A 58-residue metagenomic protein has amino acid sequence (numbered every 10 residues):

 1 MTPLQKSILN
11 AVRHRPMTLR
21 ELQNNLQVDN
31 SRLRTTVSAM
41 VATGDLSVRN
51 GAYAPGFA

Functional and structural regions predicted by a protein language model:
M1-L4, R15-T18, V48-A58: Short, cationic-aromatic polyanion-contact patches
N10-R13: Short, locally clustered residues in the helix-turn-helix/winged-helix DNA-binding domain
E21-N24: A short acidic, leucine-rich amphipathic alpha-helix
V28-V41: Short amphipathic alpha-helical interaction segments
N30, S47-V48: Residue-level detector of short coil/turn "hinge" positions at structural boundaries
G44: Glycine-centered, phosphate/nucleic-acid-interacting loop/turn motifs that mediate DNA/RNA or nucleotide
